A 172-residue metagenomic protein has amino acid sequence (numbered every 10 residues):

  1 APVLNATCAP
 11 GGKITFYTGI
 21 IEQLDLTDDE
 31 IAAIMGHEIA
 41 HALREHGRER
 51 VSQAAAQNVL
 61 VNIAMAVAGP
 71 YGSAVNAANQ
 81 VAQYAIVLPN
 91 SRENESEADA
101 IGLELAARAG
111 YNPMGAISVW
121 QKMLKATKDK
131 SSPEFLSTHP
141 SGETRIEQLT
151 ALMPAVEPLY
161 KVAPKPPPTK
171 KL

Functional and structural regions predicted by a protein language model:
A1-L172: A Zn2+-metalloprotease active-site environment signal
